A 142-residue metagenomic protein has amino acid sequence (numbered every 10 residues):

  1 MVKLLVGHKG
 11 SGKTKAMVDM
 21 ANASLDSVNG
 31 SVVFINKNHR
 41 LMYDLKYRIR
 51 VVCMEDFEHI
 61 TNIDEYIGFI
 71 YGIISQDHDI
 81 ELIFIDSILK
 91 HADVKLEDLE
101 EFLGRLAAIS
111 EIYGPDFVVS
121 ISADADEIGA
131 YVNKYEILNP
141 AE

Functional and structural regions predicted by a protein language model:
M1-G72, I128-V132: Conserved P-loop
I74, D79-E142: Replace "adjacent to P-loop NTPase cores in ATP/GTP-dependent enzymes" with "adjacent to NTP-binding cores
